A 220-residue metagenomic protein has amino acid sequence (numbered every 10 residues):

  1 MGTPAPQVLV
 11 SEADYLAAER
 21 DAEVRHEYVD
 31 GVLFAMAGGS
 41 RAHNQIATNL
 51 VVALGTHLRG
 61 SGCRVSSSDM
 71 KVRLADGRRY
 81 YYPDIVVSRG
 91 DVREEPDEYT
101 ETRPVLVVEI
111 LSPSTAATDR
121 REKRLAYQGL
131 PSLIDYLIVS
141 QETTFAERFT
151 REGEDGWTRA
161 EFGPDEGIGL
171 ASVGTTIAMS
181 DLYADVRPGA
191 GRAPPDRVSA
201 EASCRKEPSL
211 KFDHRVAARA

Functional and structural regions predicted by a protein language model:
M1-A220: Gly/Pro/Ser/Thr-rich low-complexity, intrinsically disordered segments predominantly at protein N-termini
